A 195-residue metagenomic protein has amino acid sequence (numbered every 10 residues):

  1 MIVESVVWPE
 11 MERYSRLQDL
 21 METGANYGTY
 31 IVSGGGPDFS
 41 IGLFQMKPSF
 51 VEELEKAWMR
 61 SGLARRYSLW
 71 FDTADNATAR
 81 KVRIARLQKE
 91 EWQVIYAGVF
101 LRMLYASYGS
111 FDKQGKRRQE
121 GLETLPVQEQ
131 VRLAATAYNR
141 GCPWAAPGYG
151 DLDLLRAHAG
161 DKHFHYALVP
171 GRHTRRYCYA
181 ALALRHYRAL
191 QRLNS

Functional and structural regions predicted by a protein language model:
M1-T29, D38-V51, A97, A134-N139: Short, functionally critical alpha-helical segments immediately adjacent to catalytic or ligand/cofactor-binding
E52-S195: Non-catalytic cell-wall polysaccharide-engagement segments
